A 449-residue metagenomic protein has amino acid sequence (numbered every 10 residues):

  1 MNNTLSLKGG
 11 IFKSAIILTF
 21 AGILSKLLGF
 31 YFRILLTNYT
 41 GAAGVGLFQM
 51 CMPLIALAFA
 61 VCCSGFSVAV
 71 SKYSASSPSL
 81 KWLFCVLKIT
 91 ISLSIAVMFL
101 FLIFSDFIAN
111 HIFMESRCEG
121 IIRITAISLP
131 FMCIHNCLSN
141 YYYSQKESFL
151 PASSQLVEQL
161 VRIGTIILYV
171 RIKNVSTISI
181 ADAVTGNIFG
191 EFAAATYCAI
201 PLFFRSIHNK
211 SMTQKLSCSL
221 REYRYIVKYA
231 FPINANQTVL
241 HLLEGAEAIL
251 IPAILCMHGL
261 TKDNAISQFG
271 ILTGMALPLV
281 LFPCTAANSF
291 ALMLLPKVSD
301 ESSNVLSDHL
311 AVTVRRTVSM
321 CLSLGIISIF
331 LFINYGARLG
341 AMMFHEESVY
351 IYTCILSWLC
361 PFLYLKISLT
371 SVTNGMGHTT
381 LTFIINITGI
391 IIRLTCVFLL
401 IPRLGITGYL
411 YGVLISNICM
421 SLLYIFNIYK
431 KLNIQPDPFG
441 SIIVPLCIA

Functional and structural regions predicted by a protein language model:
M1-L28, L216-L240, A311: N-terminal membrane topogenesis motif
C63-S77, L277-V305, T317: Helix-loop junctions and terminal segments of transmembrane helices in multi-pass membrane transport/translocation
S94-T238, L242: Hydrophobic transmembrane helix module of multi-pass membrane transport proteins
A96-E119, I327-E346, R403: Short membrane-interface helical motifs at transmembrane helix boundaries in multi-pass membrane transporters
M114-L138, N334, M343-L369, I384: Alpha-helical transmembrane segments of multi-pass membrane proteins
M132-S154, W358-T388, L399: Membrane-interface junctions at transmembrane-helix termini in multi-pass inner-membrane proteins
K146-L150, L160-T196, T380, I390-L422 (+1 more regions): Membrane-interface helix-loop junctions in multi-pass transport and translocation proteins
Q237, L242, F439-A449: Transmembrane alpha-helical segments of multi-pass transport proteins
